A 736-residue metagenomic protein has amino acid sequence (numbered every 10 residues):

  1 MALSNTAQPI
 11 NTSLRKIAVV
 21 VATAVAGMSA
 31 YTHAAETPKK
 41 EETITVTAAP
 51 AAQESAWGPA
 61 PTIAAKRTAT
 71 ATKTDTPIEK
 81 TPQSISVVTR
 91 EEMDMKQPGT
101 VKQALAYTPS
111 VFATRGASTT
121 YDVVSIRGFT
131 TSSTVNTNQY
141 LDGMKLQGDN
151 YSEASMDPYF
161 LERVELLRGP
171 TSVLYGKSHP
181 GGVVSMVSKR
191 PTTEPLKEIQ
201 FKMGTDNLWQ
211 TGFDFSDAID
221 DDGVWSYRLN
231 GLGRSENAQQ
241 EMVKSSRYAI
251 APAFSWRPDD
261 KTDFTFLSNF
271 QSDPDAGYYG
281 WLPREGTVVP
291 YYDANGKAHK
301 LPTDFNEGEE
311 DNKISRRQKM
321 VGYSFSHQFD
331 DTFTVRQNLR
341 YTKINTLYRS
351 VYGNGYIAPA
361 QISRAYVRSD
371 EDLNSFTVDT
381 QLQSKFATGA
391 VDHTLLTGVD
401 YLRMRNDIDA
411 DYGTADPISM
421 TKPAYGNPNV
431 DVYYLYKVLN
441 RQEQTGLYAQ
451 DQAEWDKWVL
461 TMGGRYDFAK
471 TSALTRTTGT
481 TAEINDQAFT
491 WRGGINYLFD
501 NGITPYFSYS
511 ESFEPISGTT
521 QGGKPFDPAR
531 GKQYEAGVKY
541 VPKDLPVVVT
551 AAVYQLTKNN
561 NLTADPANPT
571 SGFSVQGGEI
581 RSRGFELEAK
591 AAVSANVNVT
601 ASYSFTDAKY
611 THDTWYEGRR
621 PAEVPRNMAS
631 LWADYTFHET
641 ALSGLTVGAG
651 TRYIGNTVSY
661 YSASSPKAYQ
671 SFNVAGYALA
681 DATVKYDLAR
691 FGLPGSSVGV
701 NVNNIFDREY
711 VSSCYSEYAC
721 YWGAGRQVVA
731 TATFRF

Functional and structural regions predicted by a protein language model:
L3, E41-P195, I199, S512 (+1 more regions): Acidic, small-polar-rich N-terminal luminal/periplasmic segments of exported/outer-membrane proteins
V19-A22, T394-L395, F507, A622-F736: Conserved C-terminal beta-signal and adjacent last beta-strands/turns of outer-membrane beta-barrel proteins
V135, Y159-E162, V173-I250, P258-T262 (+3 more regions): Outer-membrane beta-barrel translocator/receptor signature
R234-A238, I250-Q328, T346-L373, D416-N440 (+2 more regions): Acidic/polar loop-and-plug regions of large Gram-negative outer-membrane beta-barrel proteins
S255-D259, L373, D392-L396, D400-M404 (+1 more regions): Structural signature of Gram-negative outer-membrane beta-barrels, strongest in the C-terminal barrel of TonB-dependent
V321-I344, A365-T475: Face-selective signature of the C-terminal outer-membrane beta-barrel domain
S324-D330, T334-R340, I344-S350, P505 (+3 more regions): Membrane-embedded beta-barrel scaffold of Gram-negative outer-membrane proteins
K457, Q555, Q576-S662: Gram-negative outer-membrane beta-barrel transporters
